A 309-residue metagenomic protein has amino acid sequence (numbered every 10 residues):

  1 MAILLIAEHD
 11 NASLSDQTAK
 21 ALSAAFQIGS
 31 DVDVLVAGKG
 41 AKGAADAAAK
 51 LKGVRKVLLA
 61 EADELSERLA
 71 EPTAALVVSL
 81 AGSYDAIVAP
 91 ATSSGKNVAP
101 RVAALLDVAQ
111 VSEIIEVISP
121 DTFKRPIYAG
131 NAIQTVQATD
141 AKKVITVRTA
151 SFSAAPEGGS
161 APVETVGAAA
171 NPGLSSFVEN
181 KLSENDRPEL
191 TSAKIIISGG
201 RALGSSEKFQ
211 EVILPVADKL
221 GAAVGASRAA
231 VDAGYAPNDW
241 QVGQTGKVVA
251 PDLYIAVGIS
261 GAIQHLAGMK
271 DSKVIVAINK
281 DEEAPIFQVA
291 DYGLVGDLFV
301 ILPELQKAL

Functional and structural regions predicted by a protein language model:
M1-L309: N-terminal glycine-rich FAD/FM-binding segment characteristic of electron-transfer flavoproteins
